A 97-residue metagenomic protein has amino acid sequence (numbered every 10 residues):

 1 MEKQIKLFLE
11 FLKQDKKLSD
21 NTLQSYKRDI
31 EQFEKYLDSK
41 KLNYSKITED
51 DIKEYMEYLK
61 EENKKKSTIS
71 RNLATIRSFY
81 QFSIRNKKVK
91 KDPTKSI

Functional and structural regions predicted by a protein language model:
M1-Q4: Absolute protein N-terminus
K6-N21, K27-I97: N-terminal core-binding DNA-recognition domain of tyrosine recombinases/integrases
